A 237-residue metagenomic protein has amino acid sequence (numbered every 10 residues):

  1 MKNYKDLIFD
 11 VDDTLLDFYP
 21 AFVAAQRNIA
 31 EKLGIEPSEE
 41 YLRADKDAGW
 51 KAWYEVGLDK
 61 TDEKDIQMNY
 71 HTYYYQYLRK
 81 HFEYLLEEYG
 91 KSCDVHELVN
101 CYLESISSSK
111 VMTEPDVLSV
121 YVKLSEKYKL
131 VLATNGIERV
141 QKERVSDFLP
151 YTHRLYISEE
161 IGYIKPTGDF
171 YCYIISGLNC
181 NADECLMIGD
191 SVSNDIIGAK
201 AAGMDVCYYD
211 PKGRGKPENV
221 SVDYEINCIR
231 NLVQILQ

Functional and structural regions predicted by a protein language model:
M1-L58: Active-site neighborhood of HAD-like aspartate-dependent phosphohydrolases
M1-L7, Y19-P20, I35, L118 (+2 more regions): Asp-based, Mg2+/Mn2+-dependent phosphohydrolase catalytic module
D13-L15, S107-S108, I161: Short histidine/acidic/glycine/proline-rich micro-motifs that form metal- and phosphate-coordinating active-site loops
F22-A30, K46-W50, L78, F82 (+3 more regions): Hydrophobic alpha-helical core bundles mediating ligand binding, dimerization, or RNAP-core interactions
L33-K46, E88-C101, T152: Short, surface-exposed acidic
W50-Y102: A metal-dependent, Asp-based hydrolase signature
Q76-R79, E88, C93-N100, E104-V131 (+1 more regions): Short, acidic loop-to-helix structural element flanking the phosphoryl-transfer center in phosphate-processing enzymes
